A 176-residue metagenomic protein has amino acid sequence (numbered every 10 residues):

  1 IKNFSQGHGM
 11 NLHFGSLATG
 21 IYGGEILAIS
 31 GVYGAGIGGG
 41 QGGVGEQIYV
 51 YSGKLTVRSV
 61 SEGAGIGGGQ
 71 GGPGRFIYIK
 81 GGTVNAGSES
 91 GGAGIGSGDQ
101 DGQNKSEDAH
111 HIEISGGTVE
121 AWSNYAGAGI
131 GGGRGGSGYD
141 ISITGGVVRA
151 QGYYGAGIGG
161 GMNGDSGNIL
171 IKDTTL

Functional and structural regions predicted by a protein language model:
I1-I29, G39-S59, G68-S88, S97-S123 (+2 more regions): Surface-exposed loop/turn motifs in large extracellular/passenger domains
N11, G34-G36, G63-G65, G92-G94 (+2 more regions): Structural detector of coil-to-beta-strand junctions
